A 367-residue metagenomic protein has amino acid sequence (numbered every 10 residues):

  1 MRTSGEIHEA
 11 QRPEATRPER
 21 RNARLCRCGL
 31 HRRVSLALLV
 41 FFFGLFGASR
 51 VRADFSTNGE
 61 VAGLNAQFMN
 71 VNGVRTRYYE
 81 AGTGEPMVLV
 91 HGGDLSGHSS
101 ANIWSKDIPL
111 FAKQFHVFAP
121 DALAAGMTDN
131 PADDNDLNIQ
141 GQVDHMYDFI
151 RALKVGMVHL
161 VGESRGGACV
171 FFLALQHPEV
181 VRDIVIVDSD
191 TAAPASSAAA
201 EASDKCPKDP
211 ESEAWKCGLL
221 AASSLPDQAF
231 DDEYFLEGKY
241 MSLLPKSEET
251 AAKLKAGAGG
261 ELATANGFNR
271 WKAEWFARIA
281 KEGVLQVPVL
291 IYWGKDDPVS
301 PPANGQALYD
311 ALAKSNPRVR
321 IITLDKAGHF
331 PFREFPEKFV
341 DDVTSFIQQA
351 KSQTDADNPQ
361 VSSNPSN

Functional and structural regions predicted by a protein language model:
V74-D129: Conserved HGGG/HGGXW glycine-rich cap/lid loop of the alpha/beta-hydrolase fold
A119-V161: Active-site loop/oxyanion-hole signature of alpha/beta-hydrolase fold enzymes
G162, G166, V170: Gly/Ala-rich beta-loop-alpha elbow adjacent to hydrolase catalytic centers
F171, L175, R182-C217: Flexible "cap/lid" loop of the alpha/beta hydrolase fold
A195, E213-G283: Conserved alpha/beta-hydrolase catalytic His-Asp/Glu region
L285, I291-W293, D297: Short beta-strand/loop motif that positions the catalytic acidic residue of the alpha/beta-hydrolase fold
P298-N304: Conserved alpha/beta-hydrolase "acid-adjacent" motif
S315-N367: Catalytic active-site module of serine/aspartate enzymes centered on a nucleophile-bearing elbow/loop
